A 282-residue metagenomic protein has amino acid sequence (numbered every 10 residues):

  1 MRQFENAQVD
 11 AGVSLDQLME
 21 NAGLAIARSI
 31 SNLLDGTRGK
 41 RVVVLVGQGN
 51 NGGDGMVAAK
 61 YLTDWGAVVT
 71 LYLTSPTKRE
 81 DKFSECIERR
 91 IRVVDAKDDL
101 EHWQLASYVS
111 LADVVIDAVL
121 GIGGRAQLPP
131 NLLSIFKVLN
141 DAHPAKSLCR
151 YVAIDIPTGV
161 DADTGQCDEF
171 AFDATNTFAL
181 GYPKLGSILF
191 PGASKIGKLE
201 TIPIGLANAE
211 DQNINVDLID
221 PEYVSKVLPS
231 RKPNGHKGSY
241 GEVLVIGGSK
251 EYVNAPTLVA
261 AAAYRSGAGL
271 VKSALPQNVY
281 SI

Functional and structural regions predicted by a protein language model:
M1-L73, S187-I282: Small-residue (G/A/S/T)-rich helix-start motifs and N-terminal tracts that mark the onset
R2-Q3, L111-K250: YjeF_N-associated NAD(P)HX repair module
R28-G121, Q127-I154: Nucleotide and nucleotide-moiety/phosphate-recognizing core
T74-P76, D98, I156-P157, P183 (+1 more regions): Short, ordered loop/turn segments at secondary-structure junctions
R79, W103, D161, Y280-S281: Generic structural signal for helix capping and beta-alpha/helix-loop junctions
E80-E88, F170-F172, I188-S194, S281-I282: Short loop/helix-cap segments at secondary-structure boundaries that form the rim of catalytic
